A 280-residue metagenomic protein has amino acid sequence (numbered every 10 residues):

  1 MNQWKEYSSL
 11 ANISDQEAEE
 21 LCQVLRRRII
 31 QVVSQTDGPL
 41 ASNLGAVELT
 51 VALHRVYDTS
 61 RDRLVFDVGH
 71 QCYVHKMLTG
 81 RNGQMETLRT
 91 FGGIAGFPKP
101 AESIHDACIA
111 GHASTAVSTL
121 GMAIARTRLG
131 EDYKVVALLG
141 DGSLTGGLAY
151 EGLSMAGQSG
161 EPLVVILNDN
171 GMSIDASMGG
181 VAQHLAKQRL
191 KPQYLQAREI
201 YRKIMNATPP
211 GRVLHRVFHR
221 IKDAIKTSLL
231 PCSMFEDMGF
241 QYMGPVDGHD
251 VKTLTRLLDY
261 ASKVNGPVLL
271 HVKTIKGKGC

Functional and structural regions predicted by a protein language model:
M1-S9, R27-V32, I94-D106, Y133 (+2 more regions): Gly-rich Lys/Arg/Thr-decorated short loops/hinges at beta-loop-alpha junctions or inter-strand turns that position
M1-T79, M234-F240, P245-L258, N265-I275: N-terminal amphipathic, basic-rich helices that act as targeting or association modules
L10-I13, E17, L21, D37-G45 (+11 more regions): Catalytic cores of large soluble enzymes that bind and process phosphate-bearing ligands
I29, Y57, A156, N170-G171: A generic secondary-structure signal for well-formed alpha-helical elements
P39-S159: Cofactor-binding active-site loop characterized by glycine-rich and histidine/acidic residues
D67, L138-L139, V164-N168, H271-I275: Short beta-strand segments
G83-F97, G157-D175, A186, Q193-Q196: A glycine-rich helix N-cap at a beta->alpha junction
G171-C280: Long, well-ordered, tryptophan-enriched scaffold segments
